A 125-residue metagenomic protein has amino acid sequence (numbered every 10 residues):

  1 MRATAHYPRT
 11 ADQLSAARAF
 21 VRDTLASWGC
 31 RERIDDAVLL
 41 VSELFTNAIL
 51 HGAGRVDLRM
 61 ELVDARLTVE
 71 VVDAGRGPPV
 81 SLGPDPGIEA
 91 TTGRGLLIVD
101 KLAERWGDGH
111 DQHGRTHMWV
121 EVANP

Functional and structural regions predicted by a protein language model:
M1-T4, I49-P125: Conserved beta-strand-loop-beta-strand hairpin that lines the nucleotide-binding pocket of ATP/GTP-utilizing enzymes
A3-R18: STAS-typified acidic loop motif
A5-Y7, G29-R31, S81: A short, structure-level motif marking secondary-structure boundaries and short turns
S15-S42, A90: Conserved short strand/loop->alpha-helix "switch" segment adjacent to the catalytic nucleotide/phosphoryl-transfer site
E43-L44, A48: Short, small-hydrophobic-rich alpha-helical interface motif
